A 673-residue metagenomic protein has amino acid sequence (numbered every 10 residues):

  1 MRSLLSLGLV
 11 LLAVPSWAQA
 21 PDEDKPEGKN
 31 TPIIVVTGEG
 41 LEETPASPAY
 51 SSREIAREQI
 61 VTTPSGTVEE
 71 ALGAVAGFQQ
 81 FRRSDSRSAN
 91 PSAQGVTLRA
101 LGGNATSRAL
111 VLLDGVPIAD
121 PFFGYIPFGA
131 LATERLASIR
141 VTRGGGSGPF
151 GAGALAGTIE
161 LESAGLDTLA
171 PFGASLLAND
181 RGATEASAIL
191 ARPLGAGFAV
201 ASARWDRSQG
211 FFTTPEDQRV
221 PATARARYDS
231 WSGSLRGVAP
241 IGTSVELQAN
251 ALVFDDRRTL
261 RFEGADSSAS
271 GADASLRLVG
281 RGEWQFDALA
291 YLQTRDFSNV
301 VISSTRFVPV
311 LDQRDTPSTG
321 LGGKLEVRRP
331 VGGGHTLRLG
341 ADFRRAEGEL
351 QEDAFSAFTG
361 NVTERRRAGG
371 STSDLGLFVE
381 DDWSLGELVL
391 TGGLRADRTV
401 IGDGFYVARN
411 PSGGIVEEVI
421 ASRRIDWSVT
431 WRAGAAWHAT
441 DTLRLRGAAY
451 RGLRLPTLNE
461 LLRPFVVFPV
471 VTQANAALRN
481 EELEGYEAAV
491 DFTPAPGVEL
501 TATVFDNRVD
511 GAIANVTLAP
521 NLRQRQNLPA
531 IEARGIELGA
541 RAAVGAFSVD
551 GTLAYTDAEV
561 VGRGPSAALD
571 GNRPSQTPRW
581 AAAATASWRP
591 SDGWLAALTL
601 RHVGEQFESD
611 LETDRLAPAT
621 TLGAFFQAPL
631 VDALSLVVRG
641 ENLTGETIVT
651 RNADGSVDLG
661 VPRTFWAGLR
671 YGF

Functional and structural regions predicted by a protein language model:
E69, G73-V116: Extracytoplasmic beta-strand/coil segments of soluble accessory domains associated with Gram-negative outer-membrane
V116-R143: Short acidic/polar hinge/loop motifs at secondary-structure boundaries that mediate gating or recognition
S147-G148, E160, D167-L177, I189-A269: Periplasmic-side early beta-strands and strand-to-turn transitions of outer-membrane beta-barrels
A191, G195, A239, A436 (+3 more regions): Conserved C-terminal beta-signal and adjacent last beta-strands/turns of outer-membrane beta-barrel proteins
G264-G282, D312-G320, R365-D374, V419-G434 (+7 more regions): Outer-membrane beta-barrel signature, preferentially recognizing the C-terminal barrel domain of Gram-negative
T294-S298, E347-F358, V400-I415, R423 (+7 more regions): Surface-exposed extracellular loop regions of Gram-negative outer-membrane beta-barrel proteins, predominantly
T336-T440, L455: Signature of Gram-negative outer-membrane beta-barrel scaffolds
S384, L390, V498-V509, Q526-D610 (+1 more regions): Gram-negative outer-membrane beta-barrel transporters
